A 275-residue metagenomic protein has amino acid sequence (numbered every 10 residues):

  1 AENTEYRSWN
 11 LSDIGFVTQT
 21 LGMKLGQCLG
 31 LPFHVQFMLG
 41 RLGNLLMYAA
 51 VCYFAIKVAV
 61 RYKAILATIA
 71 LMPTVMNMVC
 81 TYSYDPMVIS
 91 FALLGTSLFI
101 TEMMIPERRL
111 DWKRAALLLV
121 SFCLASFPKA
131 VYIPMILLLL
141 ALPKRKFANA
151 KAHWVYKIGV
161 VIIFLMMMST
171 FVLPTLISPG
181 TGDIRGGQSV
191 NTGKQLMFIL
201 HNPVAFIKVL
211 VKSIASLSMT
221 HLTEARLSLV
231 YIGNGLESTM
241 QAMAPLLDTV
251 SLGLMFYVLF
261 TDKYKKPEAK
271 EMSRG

Functional and structural regions predicted by a protein language model:
A1-L39: Interfacial juxtamembrane loops and adjacent helix segments that form the catalytic/substrate-binding surfaces
L31-H34, Y53-M76: Transmembrane-helix signature of polytopic, membrane-embedded enzymes that assemble or transfer cell-envelope glycans
M38-R61, G253-L254: Transmembrane-helix motifs of polytopic, lipid-linked glycan transferases
N77, R114-A130, M135-A141: Membrane-interface alpha helices of multi-pass inner-membrane proteins
T81-V88: Short acidic/glycine- and proline-prone juxtamembrane loop motifs at membrane-interface regions of multi-pass membrane
I100-R109, I133-F164, G187: Perimembrane helix-loop-helix junctions
R109, F147-V155, N234, L254-R274: Membrane-interface helix-loop-helix junctions at transmembrane boundaries of multi-pass membrane enzymes, predominantly
V172-L254: Membrane-lumen/periplasm interface segments of multi-pass, membrane-embedded glycan/lipid transferases
